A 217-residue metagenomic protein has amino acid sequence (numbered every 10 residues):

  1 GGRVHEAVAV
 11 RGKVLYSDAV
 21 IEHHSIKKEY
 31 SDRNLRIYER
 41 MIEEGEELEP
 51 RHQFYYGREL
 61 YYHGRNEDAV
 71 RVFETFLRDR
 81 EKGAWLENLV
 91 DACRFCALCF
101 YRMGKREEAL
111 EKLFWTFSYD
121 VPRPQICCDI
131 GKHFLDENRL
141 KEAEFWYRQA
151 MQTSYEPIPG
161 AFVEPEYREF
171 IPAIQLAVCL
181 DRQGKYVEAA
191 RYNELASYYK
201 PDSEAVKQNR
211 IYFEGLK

Functional and structural regions predicted by a protein language model:
G1-R71, T75, E81, L98: Catalytic-site signature of metal-activated, phosphate-bearing donor transferases, centered on the GT-A/GT-A-like
S31, N66-E67, R106, L140 (+1 more regions): TPR-repeat structural position
M41-E49, L77-L89, Y155-P165: Flexible helix-coil transition and linker loops at the boundaries of alpha-helical arrays
